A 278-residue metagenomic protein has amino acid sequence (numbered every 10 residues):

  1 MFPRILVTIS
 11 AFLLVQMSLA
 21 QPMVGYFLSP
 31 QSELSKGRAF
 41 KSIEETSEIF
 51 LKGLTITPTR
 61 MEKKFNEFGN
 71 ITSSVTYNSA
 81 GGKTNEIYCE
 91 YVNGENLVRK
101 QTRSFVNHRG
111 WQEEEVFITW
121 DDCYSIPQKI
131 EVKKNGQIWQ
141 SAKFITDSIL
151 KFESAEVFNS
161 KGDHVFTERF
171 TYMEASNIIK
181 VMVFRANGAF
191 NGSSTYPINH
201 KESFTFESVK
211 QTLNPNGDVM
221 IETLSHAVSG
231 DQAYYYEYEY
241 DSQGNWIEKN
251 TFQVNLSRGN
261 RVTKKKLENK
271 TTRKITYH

Functional and structural regions predicted by a protein language model:
M1-G25: Bacterial Sec-dependent N-terminal signal peptides
Q21-H278: Buried hydrophobic residues that stabilize the cores of well-folded domains
